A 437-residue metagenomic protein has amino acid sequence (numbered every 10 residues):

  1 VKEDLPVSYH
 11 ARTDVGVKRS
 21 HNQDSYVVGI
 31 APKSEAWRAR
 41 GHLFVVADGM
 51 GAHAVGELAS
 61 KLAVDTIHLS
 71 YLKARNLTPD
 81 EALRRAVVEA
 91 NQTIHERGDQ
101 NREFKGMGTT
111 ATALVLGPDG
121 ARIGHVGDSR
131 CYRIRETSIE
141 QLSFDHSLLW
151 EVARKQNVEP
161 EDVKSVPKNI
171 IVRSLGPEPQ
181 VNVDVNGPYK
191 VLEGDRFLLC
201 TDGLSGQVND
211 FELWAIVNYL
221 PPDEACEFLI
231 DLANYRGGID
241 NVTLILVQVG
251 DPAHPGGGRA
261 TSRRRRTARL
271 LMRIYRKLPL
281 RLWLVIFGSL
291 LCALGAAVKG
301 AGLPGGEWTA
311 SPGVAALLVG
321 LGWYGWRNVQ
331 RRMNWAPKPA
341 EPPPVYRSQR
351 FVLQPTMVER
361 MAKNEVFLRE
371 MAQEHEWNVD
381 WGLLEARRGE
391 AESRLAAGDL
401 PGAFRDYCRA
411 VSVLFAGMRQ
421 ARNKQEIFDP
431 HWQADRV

Functional and structural regions predicted by a protein language model:
V1-E374, N378, G382, A386-G389 (+2 more regions): PP2C/PPM-type serine/threonine phosphatase catalytic domain
